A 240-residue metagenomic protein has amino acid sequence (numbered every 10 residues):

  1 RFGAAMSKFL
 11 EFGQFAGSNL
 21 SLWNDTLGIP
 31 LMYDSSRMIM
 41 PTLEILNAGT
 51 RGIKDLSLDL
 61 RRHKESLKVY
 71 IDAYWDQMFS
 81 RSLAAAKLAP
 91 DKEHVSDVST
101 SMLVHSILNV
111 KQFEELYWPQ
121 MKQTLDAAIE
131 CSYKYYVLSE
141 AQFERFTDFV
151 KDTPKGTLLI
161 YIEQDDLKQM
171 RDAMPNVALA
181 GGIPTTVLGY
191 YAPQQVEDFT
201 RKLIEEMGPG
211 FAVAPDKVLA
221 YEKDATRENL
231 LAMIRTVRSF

Functional and structural regions predicted by a protein language model:
R1-F240: Active-site loop segments of alpha/beta catalytic cores
